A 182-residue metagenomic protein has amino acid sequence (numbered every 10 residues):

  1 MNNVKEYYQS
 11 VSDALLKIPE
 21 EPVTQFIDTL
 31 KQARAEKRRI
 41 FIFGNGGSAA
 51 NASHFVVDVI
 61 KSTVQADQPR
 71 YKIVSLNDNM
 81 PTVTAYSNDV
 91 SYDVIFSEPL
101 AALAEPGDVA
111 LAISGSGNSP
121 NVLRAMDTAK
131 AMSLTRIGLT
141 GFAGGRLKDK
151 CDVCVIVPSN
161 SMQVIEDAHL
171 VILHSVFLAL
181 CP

Functional and structural regions predicted by a protein language model:
M1-I18: Generic N-terminal amphipathic, Lys/Arg-enriched alpha-helix
I18-E36: A short, well-structured juxtamembrane/interface segment
Q32-L103: Glycine-rich, small/polar surface segments that engage phosphate groups of diverse ligands
S48-S53, N118-A125: Short glycine/serine/threonine-rich phosphate/pyrophosphate-binding segments that cradle anionic phosphate groups
A102-L103, A110, Q163-P182: A charged, well-structured terminal subsegment
L139-K150: Short, glycine/polar-rich helix-capping loops at beta-to-alpha or helix-loop-helix junctions that flank or form
